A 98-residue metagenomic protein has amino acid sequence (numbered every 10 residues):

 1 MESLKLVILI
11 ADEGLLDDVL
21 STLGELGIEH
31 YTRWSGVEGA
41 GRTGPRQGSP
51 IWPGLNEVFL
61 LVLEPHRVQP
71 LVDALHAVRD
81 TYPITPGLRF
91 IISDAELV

Functional and structural regions predicted by a protein language model:
M1-V98: Positively charged, small/polar-rich N-terminal and surface patches that mediate targeting and assembly and bind
